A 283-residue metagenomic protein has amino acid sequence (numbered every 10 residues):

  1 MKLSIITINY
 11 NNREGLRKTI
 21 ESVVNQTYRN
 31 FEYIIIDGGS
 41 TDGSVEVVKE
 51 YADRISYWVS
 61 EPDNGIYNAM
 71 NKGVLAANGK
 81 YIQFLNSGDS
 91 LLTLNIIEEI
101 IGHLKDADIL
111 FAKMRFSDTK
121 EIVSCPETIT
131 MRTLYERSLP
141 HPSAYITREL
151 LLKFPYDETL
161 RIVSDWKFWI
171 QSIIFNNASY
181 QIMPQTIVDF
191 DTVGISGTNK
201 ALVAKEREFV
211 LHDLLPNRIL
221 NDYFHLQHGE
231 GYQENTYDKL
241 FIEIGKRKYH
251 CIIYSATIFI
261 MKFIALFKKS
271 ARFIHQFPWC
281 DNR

Functional and structural regions predicted by a protein language model:
M1-S4, E32, K167: Cell-envelope/extracellular polymer assembly enzymes that use nucleotide-activated donors
E14-R17, D42-E50: Acidic helix N-cap motif at the loop->helix transition within catalytic regions of sugar-transfer enzymes
T19, S44, S60-A77: Glycine-rich, basic loop-to-helix element that forms the pyrophosphate-binding segment of sugar-nucleotide handling
E21-N30: Short, acidic, metal-binding catalytic loop of nucleotide-sugar glycosyltransferases
R29, D37-E46, N86: A conserved acidic beta->alpha catalytic loop
I82: Short aromatic/hydrophobic "clamp" motif used to bind/position activated sugar donors
S90, L94-V123: Conserved donor NDP-sugar-binding/catalytic core segment of glycosyltransferases
I122-V210, L214: Conserved nucleotide-sugar donor-binding catalytic segment
